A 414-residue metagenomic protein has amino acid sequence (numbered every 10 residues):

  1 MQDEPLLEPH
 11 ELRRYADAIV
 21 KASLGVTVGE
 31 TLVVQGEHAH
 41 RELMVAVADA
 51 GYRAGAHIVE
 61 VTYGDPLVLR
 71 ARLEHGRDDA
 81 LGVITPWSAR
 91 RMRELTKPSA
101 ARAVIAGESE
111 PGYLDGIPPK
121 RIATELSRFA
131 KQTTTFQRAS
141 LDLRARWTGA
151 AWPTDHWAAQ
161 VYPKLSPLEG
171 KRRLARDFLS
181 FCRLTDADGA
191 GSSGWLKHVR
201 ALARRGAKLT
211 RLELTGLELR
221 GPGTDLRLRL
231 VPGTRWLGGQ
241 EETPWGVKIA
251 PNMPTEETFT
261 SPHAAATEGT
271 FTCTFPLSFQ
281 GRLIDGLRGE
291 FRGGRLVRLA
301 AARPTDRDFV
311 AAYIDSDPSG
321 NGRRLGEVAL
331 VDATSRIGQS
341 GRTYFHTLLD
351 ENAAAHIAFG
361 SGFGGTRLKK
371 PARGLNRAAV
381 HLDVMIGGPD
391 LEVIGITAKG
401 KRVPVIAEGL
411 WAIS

Functional and structural regions predicted by a protein language model:
M1-E268, G395, K401-P404, I413-S414: Active-site bordering "gate/hinge" segments that shape substrate access to catalytic or cofactor-binding pockets
D17, T210-L212, A264, Q280-L283 (+3 more regions): Short solvent-exposed loop/turn micro-motifs enriched in small/polar/acidic residues
V33, V104, T148, E218 (+6 more regions): Structured core elements
T258-S316: Long, well-ordered mid-to-C-terminal structural blocks that present hydrophobic/aromatic surfaces
A266-E268, I284-G286, G293-L296, G322-E327 (+3 more regions): Active-site lining segments that contact anionic ligands and/or coordinate catalytic metals
F271, I357-F359, G365-I386: A conserved acidic, glycine/proline-rich C-terminal tail/linker
R298-P371: Dual-mode signal for accessory low-complexity, basic/Gly-rich regions
G374-S414: Extended hydrophobic packing segments that form well-structured cores
